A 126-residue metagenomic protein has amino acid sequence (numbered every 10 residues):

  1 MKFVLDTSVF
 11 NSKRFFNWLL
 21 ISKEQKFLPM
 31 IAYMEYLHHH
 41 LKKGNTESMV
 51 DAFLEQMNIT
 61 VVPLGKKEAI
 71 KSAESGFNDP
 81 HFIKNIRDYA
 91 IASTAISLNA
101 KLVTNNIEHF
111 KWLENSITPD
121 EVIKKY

Functional and structural regions predicted by a protein language model:
M1-P29, H38-A52: Short, well-structured N-terminal submotif of metal-dependent ribonuclease cores
K2, I96-Y126: Acidic, PIN/NYN-like endoribonuclease modules and their adjacent C-terminal/linker elements
V9-F10, A32, E68, A90-I91 (+1 more regions): Alpha-helix capping/helix-boundary segments
I21-L28, I59-T60, L113-I123: Active-site regions of enzymes building and remodeling cell-envelope glycoconjugates
E35: Acidic-residue sensor for enzyme active/binding pockets
H38-S72: Ligand-binding grooves and catalytic loops that recognize ribose/phosphate and carbohydrate rings, and esterified lipid
K43-E47, D79-P80, P119-V122: Short, hinge-like loop/turn segments at secondary-structure boundaries
V61-N105: Active-site neighborhoods of divalent-metal-dependent phosphate/nucleic-acid chemistry enzymes
